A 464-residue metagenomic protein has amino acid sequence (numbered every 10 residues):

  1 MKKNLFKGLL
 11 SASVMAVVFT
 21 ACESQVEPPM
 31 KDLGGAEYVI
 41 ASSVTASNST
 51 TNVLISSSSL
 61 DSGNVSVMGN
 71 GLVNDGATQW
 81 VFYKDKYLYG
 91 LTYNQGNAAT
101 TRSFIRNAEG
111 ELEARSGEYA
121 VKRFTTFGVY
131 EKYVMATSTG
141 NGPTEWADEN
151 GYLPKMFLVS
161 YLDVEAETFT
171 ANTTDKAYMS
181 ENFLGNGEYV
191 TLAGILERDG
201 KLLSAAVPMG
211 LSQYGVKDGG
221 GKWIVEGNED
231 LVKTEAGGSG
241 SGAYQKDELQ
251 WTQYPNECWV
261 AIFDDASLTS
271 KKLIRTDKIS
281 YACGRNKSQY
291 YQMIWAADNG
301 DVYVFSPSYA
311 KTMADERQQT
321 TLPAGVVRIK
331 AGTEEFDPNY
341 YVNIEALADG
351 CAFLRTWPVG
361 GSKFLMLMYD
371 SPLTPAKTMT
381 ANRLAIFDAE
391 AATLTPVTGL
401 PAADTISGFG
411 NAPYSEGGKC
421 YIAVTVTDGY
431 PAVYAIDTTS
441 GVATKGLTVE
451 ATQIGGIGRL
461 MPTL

Functional and structural regions predicted by a protein language model:
N4, S24-M179, L192-G194, R198-V207 (+5 more regions): Acidic/polar, low-complexity intrinsically disordered N-terminal segments immediately downstream of a Sec signal
V17-A21: C-terminal motif of bacterial Sec signal peptides marking the signal peptidase cleavage site
L54-S58, T101-I105, Y152-T168, K217-T269 (+3 more regions): Beta-propeller blade signature
G63-V73, G110-Y119, T170-G185, K271-G284 (+3 more regions): A short beta-strand motif characteristic of beta-propeller blades
V73-K84, G117-K132, S180-I195, Y281-I294 (+3 more regions): Repeated scaffold domains used in trafficking and secretory/extracellular systems, primarily beta-propellers
D85-K86, K132, D199-G200, N299-D301 (+2 more regions): Short coil/turn segments that connect the beta-strands within blades of beta-propeller domains
Q253-F336, D349-C351: Beta-propeller domains
D337-G429: Intrinsically disordered, low-complexity segments enriched in Gly and acidic/Ser/Thr residues that form flexible
